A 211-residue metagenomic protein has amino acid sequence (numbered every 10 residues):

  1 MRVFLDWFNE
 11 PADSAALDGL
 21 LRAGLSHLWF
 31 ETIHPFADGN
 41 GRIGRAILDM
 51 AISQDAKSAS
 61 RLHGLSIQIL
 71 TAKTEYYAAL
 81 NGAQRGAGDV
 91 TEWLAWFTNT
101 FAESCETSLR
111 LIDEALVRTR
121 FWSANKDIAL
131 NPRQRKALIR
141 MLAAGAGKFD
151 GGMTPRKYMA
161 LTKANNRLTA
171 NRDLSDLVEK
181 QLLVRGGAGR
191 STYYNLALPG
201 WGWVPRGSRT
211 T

Functional and structural regions predicted by a protein language model:
M1-I112: Phosphate/pyrophosphate-binding active-site loops
L70, K148-F149, T211: Anionic ligand-binding catalytic core segments
I112-A144: Short alpha-helical segments that sit at the start of domains
G147-L161: Short acidic, hydrophobic short linear motifs in intrinsically disordered regions
T162-K163, G187: Core residues of bacterial helix-turn-helix
A164-D176: Short amphipathic alpha-helical interaction segments
Q181: Glycine-centered, phosphate/nucleic-acid-interacting loop/turn motifs that mediate DNA/RNA or nucleotide
R185-T210: Short, cationic-aromatic polyanion-contact patches
